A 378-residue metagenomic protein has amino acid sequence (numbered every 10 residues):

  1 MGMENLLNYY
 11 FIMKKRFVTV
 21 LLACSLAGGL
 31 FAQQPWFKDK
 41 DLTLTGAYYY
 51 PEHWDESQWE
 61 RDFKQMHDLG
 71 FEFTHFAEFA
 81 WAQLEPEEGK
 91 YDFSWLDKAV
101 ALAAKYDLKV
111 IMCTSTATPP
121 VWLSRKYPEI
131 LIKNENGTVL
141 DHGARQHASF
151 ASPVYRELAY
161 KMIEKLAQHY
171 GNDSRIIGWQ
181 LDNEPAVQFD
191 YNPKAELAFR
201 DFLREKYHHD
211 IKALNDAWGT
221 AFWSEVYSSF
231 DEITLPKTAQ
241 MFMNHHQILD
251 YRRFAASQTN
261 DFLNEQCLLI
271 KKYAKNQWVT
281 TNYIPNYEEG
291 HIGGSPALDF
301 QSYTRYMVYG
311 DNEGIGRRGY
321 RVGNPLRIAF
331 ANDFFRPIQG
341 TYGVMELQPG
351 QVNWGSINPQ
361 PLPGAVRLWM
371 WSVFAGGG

Functional and structural regions predicted by a protein language model:
T19-G29: Bacterial N-terminal signal peptides
P35-Q58: Boundary/entry segment of secreted carbohydrate-active catalytic domains
A47, M66, T74, A103 (+7 more regions): Conserved, mostly hydrophobic/aromatic
H53-D68, A159-K165, Y283-G294, P361-M370: Short, acidic/polar
E60-L140, E164-A167, E265-Y273: Aromatic-lined substrate-binding rim segments of carbohydrate-active enzymes
N136-F330: Polysaccharide-binding and catalytic clefts of secreted carbohydrate-active enzymes
T238-R252, G319, A331-P363: Active-site clefts of carbohydrate-active enzymes
T304-V308, N312-R318, V344-G378: Aromatic/acidic polysaccharide-binding cleft in carbohydrate-active enzymes
